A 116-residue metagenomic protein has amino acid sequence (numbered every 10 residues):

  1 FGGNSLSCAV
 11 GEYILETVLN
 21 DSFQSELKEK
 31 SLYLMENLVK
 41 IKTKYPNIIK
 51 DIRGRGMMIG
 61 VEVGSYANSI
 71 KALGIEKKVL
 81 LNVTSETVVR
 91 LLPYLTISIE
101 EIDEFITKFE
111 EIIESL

Functional and structural regions predicted by a protein language model:
F1-L116: Conserved N-terminal phosphate-binding loop of PLP-dependent enzymes in the Aspartate aminotransferase
